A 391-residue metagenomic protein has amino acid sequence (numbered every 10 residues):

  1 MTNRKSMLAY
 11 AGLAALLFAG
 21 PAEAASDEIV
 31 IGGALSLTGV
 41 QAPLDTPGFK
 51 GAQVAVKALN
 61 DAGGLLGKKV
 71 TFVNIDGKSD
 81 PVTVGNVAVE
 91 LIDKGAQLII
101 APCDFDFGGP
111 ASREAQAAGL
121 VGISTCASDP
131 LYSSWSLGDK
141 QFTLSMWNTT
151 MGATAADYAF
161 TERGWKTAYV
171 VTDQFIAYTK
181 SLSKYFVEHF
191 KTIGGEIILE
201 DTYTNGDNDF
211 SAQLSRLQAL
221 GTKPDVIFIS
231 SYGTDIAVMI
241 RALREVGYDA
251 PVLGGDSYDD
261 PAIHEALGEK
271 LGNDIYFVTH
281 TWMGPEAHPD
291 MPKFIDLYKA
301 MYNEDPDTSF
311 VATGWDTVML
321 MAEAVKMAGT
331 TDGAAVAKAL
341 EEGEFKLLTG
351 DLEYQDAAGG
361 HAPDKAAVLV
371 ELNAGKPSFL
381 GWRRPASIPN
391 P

Functional and structural regions predicted by a protein language model:
I29-Q53, I75-V82, D104-D106, V171-K180 (+2 more regions): Extracytoplasmic "Venus flytrap"
V30, P43-K50, A62-S134, Y203-N208 (+1 more regions): Beta-alpha junction/loop-to-helix N-cap segments that form part of ligand/metal-binding clefts
L37, K140-N205, M321: An alpha-beta-alpha
V84, L144-T167, K180, D209-A212 (+4 more regions): Hydrophobic alpha-helical segments within soluble ligand-binding/sensing domains
L91-C103, I123-T125, Y169-T172, T222-G233 (+3 more regions): Periplasmic-binding protein-like
A115-A118, S183-H280: Extracellular/periplasmic bilobed ligand-binding domains
I240-W315, P377-N390: Extracellular/periplasmic periplasmic-binding protein-like sensory domains
A300-T308, A312, A322-F379, P391: Segments of small-molecule ligand-sensing domains
